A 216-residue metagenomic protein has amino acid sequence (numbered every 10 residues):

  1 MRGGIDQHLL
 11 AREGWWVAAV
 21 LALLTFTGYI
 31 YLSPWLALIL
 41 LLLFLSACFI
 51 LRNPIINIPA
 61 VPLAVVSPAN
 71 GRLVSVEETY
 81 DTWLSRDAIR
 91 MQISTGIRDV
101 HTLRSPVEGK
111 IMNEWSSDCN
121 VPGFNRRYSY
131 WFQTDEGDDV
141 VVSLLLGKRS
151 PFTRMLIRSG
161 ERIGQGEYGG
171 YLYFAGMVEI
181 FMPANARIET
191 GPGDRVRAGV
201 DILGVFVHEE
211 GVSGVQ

Functional and structural regions predicted by a protein language model:
M1-Q216: Contiguous, well-folded functional domains in the mature portion of proteins
